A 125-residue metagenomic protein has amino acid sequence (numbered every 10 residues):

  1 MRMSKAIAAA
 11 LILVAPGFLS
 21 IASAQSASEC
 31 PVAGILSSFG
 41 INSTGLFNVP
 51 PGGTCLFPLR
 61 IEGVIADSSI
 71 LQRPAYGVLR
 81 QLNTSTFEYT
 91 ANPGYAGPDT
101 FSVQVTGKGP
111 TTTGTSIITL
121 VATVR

Functional and structural regions predicted by a protein language model:
M1-A9: Bacterial N-terminal signal peptides that target proteins for export
V14-S23: C-terminal segment of classical bacterial N-terminal signal peptides
A24-L46: Short N-terminal segments immediately surrounding and downstream of signal-peptide cleavage
Q25-A27, G109-R125: C-terminal edge beta-strand
F47-S85: Surface-exposed or secretory-pathway low-complexity segments enriched in glycine-proline and Ser/Thr/acidic residues
T86-A96: Extracellular/luminal low-complexity segments enriched in Ser/Thr/Pro
T90, Q104-T106, V121: Residue-level recognition of well-ordered beta-strand positions that form the cores of beta-sheet-rich folds across
A96-G109: A short beta-strand micro-motif common to beta-rich folds, especially ectodomain repeats
